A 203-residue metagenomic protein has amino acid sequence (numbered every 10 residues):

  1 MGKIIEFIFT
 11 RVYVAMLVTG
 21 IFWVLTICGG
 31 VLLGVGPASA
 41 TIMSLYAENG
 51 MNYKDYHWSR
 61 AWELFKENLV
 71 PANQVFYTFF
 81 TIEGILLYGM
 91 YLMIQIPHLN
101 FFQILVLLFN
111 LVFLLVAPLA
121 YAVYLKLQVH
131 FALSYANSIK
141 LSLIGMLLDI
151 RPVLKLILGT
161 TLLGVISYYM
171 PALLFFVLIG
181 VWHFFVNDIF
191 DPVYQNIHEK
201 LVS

Functional and structural regions predicted by a protein language model:
M1-N137, L141-S203: Hydrophobic alpha-helical membrane segments
